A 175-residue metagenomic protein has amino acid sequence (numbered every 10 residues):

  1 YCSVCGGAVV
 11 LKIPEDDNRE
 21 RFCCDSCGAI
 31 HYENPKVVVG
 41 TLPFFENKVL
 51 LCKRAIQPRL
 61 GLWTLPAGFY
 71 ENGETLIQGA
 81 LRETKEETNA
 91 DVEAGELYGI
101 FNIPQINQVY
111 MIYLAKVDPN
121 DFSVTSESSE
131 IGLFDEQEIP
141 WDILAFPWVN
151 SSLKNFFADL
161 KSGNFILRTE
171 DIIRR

Functional and structural regions predicted by a protein language model:
Y1, R21, L42, L51 (+2 more regions): Conserved hydrophobic/aromatic beta-strand scaffold that supports enzyme active sites
Y1-T41: Acidic, metal-coordinating catalytic segment for phosphate/diphosphate chemistry, firing primarily on the Nudix
P14, G61, I143: Short glycine-/acidic-enriched loop or helix-start segments at secondary-structure transitions that form or flank
R19, N34-V38, F44, P58-L60 (+2 more regions): Short connector loops at helix/strand junctions that flank enzyme active sites, especially segments positioning acidic
S26, R54, A67, A115 (+1 more regions): Active-site donor-binding loop signature of nucleotide-sugar glycosyltransferases
F44-E86: Conserved Nudix-box catalytic region and its N-terminal flanking loop in Nudix hydrolases and closely related
Y70-N155, N164-F165, I173-R175: Unchanged
